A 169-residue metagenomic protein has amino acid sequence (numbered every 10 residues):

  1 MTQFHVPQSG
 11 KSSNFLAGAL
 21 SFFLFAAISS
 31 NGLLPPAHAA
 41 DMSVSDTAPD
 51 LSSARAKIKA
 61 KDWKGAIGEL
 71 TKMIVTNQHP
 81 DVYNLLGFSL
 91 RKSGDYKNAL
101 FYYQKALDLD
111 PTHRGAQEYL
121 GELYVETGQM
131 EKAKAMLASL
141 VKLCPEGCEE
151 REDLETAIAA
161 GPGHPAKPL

Functional and structural regions predicted by a protein language model:
Q3-F4, G18, D41-T47, K134-L169: Terminal, low-structured helical/coil segments at or just beyond the last alpha-helical repeat
S45-H79: Alpha-helical segment of the N-proximal tetratricopeptide repeat
K59-A60, K92-S93, E126-T127, L143 (+1 more regions): Register position in tetratricopeptide repeats
V75-T76, L109, K142-E146: Structural marker of alpha-solenoid helical repeat scaffolds
H79, H113, G147-C148: Residue-level recognition of tetratricopeptide repeat
V82-Y83, A116, E150: TPR alpha-solenoid repeat register
L85-L86, Y119, D153-A157: Canonical tetratricopeptide repeat
